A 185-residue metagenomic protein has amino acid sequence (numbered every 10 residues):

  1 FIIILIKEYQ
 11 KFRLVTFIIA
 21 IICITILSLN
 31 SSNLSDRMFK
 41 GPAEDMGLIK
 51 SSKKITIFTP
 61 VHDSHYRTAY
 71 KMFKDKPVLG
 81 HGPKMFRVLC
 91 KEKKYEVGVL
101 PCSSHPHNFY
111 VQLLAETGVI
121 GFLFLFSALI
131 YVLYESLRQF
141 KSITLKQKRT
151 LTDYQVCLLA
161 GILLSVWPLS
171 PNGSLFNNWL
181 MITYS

Functional and structural regions predicted by a protein language model:
I2, T117-S165: Hydrophobic transmembrane alpha-helices and their immediate junctions
I2-I4, I26, C157-S185: Transmembrane alpha-helices of multi-pass inner-membrane enzymes
L5-I6, L29-N30, L114-T117, S170-P171: Transmembrane helix irregularities
L5-K54, H65-D75, P83: A membrane-periplasm/extracellular boundary helix in multi-pass inner-membrane enzymes that assemble envelope glycans
I24-S31, L125-L129, P168: Alpha-helical transmembrane segments
F39-P42, S136-Q147, L175, W179: Membrane-interfacial segments
M46-T56, Y95-P101, Q139-Y154: Short helix-coil transition/hinge motifs at the ends and kinks of transmembrane helices, capturing the brief
S52-D75, L79-T117: Long extracytoplasmic/lumenal interhelical loops at the membrane interface of multi-pass membrane proteins
